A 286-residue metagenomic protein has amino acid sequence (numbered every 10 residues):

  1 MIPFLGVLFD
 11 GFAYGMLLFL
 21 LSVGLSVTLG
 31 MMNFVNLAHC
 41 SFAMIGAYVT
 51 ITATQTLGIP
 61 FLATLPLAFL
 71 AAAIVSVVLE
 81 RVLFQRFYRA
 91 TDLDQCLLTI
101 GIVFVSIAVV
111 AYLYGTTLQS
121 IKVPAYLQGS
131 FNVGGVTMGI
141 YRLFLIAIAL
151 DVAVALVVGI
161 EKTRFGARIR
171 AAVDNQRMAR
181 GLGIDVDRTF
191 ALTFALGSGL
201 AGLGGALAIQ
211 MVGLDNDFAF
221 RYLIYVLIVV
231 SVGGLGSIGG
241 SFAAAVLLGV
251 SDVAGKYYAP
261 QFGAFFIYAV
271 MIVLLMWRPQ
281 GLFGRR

Functional and structural regions predicted by a protein language model:
I2-L17, G159-R164, F190-V232, D252-A264: Inter-helical junctions in multi-pass inner-membrane proteins, predominant in energy-converting antiporter-like
P3-Q55, V78, V82-D94, V230-I238: Single transmembrane alpha-helix segments in multi-pass membrane proteins
Y14, T137-L214, I238-A244: Helix-loop-helix "hairpin" substructures at the membrane interface of multi-pass membrane proteins
L20, A72, Y225-V250, A269-L275: Hydrophobic alpha-helical transmembrane segments of polytopic membrane proteins
L25-A47, F61, R89-Q95, F165-R168 (+6 more regions): Short, non-helical or kinked segments that cap or interrupt transmembrane helices
G58-V103, V109, A243-L248, R278-P279: Alpha-helical transmembrane segments within multi-pass membrane transporters and channels
V82, L113, D174-G181, D185-R188 (+1 more regions): Cytosolic-side transmembrane-helix boundaries in multi-pass membrane proteins
R86-F87, T91-K162, T189, A254 (+2 more regions): Transmembrane helix-bundle core of multi-pass membrane transporters and related energy-transducing complexes
